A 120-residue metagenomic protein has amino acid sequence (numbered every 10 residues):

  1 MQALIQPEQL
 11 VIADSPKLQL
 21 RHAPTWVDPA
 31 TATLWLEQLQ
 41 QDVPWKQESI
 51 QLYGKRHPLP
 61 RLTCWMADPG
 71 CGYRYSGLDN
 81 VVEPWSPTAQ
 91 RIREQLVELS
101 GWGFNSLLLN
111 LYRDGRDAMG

Functional and structural regions predicted by a protein language model:
M1-G120: Non-heme Fe(II) oxygenase metal-center motifs and adjacent flexible, charged/small-residue loops
